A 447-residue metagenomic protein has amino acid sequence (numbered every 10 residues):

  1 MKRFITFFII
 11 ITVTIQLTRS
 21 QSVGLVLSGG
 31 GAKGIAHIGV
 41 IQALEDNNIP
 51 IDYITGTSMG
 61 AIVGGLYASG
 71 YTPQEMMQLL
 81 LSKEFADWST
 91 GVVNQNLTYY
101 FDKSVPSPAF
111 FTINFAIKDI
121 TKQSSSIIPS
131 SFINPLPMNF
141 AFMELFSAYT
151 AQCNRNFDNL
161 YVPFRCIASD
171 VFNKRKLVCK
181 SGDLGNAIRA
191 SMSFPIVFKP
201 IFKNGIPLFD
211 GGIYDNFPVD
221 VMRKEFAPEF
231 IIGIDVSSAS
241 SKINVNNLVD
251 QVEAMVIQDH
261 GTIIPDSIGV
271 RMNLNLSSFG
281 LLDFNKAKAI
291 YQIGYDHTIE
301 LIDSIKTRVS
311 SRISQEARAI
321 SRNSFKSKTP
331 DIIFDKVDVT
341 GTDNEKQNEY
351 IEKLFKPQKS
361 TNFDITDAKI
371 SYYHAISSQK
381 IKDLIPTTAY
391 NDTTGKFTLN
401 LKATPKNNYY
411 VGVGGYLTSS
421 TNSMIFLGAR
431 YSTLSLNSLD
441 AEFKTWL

Functional and structural regions predicted by a protein language model:
F4-S20: Sec-dependent N-terminal signal peptides
I9, T55, N159, C166 (+2 more regions): Intrinsically disordered, low-complexity regions enriched in small/polar residues
R19-T57, G65-Y373, S377-Q379, L384 (+2 more regions): Patatin-like phospholipase
I365-T366, S371-L447: Gram-negative/organellar outer-membrane beta-barrel architecture
